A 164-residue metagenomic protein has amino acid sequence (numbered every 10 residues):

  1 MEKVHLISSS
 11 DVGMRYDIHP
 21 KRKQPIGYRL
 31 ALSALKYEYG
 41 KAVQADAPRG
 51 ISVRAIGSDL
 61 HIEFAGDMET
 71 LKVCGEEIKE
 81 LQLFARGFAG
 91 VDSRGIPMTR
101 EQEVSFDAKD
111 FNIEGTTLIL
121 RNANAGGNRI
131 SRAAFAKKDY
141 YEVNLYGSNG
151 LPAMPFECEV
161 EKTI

Functional and structural regions predicted by a protein language model:
M1-G13, Y28-Y37: Extracellular serine-dependent O-acyl
V4, G50-V53, F111: Generic structural motif
L6-S8, H61, I119: Structured core elements
G13-K23: Active-site rim elements
Y16, Y28, Y37-Y39, Y140-Y141 (+1 more regions): Sequence-level detector for tyrosine residue identity
K21, P25-L30, N128: Generic recognition of stable, solvent-exposed alpha-helical segments in well-folded globular domains
P25, L32, K36-E80: Surface beta-strand/loop "capping" patches
D67-I164: C-terminal beta-sandwich/jelly-roll accessory domains of carbohydrate-active enzymes
